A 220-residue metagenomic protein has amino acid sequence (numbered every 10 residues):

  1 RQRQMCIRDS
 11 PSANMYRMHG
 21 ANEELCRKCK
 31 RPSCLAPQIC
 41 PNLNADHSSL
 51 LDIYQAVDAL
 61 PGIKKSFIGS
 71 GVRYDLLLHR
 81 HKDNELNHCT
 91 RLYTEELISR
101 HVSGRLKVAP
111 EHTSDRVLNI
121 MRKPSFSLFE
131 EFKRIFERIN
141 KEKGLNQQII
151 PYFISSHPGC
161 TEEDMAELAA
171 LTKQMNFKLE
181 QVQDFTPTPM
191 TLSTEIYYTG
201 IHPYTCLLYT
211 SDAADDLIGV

Functional and structural regions predicted by a protein language model:
Q2, R105-K107, Q181, Y209: Generic detector of isolated residues embedded in canonical secondary-structure elements
Q2-R3, I7, Y209, A213-V220: Single conserved hydrophobic/aromatic residue that forms the stacking wall/gate of nucleotide- or nucleobase-binding
Q4, L128-I135, A169-T205: C-terminal, active-site-flanking charged/polar segments
Q4, R8-I150, S155-P158: Conserved SAM/AdoMet-binding glycine-rich loop
R17, I120-K123, S156, D184-P187 (+4 more regions): Generic structural "secondary-structure junction" signal
E24, T199, L208: Active-site pocket-lining/capping segments in soluble small-molecule metabolic enzymes
G159-T172: Catalytic cores of alpha/beta
